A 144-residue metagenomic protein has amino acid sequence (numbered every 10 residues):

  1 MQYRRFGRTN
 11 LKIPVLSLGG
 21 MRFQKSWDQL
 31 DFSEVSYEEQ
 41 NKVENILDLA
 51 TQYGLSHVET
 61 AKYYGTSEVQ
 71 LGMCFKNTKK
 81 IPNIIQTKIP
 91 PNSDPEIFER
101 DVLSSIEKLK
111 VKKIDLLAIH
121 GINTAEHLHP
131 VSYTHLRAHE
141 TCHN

Functional and structural regions predicted by a protein language model:
M1-P82: N-terminal binding-site loop/beta-alpha segment at the start of enzyme catalytic domains that lines or forms
M21, Y63, K88-N92, I119-I122: Active-site beta-loop-alpha junctions enriched in small/polar residues
V43, F98, V102: Aromatic/hydrophobic pocket-lining residues that form the small-molecule binding cavity in soluble enzyme cores
A61-V69, P91-F98, A125-H127: Acidic-and-aromatic substrate-binding clefts and catalytic sites of carbohydrate-active enzymes
R100-D101, P130-L136: Charged helix-capping and loop-helix junction motifs
L109-A125: Active-site groove signature of glycoside hydrolases
H135-N144: Single conserved hydrophobic/aromatic residue that forms the stacking wall/gate of nucleotide- or nucleobase-binding
